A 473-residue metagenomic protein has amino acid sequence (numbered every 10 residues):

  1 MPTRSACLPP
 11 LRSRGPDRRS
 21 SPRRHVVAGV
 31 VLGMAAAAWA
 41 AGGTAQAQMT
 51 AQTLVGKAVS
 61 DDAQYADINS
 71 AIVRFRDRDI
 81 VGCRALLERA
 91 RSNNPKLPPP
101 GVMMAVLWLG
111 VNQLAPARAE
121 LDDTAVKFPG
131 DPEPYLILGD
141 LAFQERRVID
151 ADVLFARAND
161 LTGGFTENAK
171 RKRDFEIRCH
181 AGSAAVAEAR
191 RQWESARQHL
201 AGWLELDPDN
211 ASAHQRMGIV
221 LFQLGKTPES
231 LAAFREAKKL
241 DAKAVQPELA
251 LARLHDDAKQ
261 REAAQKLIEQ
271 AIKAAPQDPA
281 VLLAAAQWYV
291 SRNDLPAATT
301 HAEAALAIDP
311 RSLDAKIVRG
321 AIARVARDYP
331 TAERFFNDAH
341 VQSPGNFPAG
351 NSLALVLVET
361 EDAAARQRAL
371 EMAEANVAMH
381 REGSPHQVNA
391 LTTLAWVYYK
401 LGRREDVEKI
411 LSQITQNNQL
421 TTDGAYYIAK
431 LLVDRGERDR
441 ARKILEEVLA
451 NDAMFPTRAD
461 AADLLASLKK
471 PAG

Functional and structural regions predicted by a protein language model:
W39-P99, M103, G110-A115, A119 (+4 more regions): N-terminal leader/linker segments that initiate helical-solenoid repeat arrays
Q64, P98-P99, P132-E133, T166 (+9 more regions): Helix-start (N-cap) detector for alpha-helical repeat units in TPR-like alpha-solenoids, especially tetratricopeptide
R76, G110-V111, Q144-E145, A189 (+8 more regions): Register position in tetratricopeptide repeats
R89-A90, D123-T124, R157-A158, G202-W203 (+8 more regions): Canonical positions in the second alpha-helix
N93, K127-F128, L161, F165 (+8 more regions): Structural marker of alpha-solenoid helical repeat scaffolds
M103, I137, G182, R216 (+7 more regions): Canonical tetratricopeptide repeat
